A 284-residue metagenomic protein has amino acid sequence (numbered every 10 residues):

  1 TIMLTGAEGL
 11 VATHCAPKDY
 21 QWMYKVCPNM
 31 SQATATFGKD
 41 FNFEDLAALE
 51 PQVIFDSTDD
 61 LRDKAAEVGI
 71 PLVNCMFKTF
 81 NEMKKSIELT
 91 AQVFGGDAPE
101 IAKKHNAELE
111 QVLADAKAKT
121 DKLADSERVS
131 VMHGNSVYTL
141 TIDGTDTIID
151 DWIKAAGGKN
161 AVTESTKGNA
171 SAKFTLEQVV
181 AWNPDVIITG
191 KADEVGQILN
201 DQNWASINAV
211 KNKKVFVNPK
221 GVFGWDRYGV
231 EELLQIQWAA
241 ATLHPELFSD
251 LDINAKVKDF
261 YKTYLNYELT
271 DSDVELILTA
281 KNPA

Functional and structural regions predicted by a protein language model:
T1-T58, A161: A short, structured surface patch at a secondary-structure boundary
D19, I142-A170: Alpha-helical, coiled-coil/dimerization segments enriched in small aliphatic residues
N29-S31, A65-N74, E127, I198-F216: Ligand-binding "clamshell"
D40-E50, E67-V68, K173-N183: Short helices/loops that flank or line small-molecule/ion binding pockets
L49-I54, G158, W182-I188: Alpha-to-beta junction loops
R62-T141, V162-E164, V217-P283: Extracytoplasmic substrate-binding proteins
I142-D143, W152-G157, K173-W182, N203 (+1 more regions): A residue-level marker of the well-folded mature domains of exported/periplasmic proteins
T163-V217: A contiguous binding-surface segment within folded domains or other stable secondary-structure elements
